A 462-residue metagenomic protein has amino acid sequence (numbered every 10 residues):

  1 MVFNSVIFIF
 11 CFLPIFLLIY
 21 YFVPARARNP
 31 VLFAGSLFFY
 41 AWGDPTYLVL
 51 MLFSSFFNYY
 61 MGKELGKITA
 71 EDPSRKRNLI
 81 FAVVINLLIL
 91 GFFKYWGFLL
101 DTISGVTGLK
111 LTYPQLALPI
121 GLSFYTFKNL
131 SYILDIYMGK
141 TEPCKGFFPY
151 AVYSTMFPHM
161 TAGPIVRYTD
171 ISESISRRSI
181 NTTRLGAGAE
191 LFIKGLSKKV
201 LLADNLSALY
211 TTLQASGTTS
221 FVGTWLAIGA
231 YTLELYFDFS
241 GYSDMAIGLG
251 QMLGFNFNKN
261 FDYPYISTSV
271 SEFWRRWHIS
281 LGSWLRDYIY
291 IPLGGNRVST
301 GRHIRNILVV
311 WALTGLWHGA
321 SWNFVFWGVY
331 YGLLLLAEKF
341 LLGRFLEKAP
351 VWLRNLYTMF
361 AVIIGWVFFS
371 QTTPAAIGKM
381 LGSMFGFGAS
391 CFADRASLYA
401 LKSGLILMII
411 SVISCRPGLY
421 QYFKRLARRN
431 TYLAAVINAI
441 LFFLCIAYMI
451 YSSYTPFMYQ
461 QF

Functional and structural regions predicted by a protein language model:
M1-Q461: Membrane-embedded transmembrane alpha-helical bundles that form the catalytic cores of multi-pass lipid-modifying
